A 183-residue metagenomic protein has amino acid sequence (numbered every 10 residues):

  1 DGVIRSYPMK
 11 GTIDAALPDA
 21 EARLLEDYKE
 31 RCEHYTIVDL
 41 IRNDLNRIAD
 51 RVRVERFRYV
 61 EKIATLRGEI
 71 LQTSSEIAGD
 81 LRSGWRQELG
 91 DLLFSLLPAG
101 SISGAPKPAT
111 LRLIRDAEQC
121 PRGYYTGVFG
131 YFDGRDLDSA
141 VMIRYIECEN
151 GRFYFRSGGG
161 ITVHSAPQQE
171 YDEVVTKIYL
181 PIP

Functional and structural regions predicted by a protein language model:
D1-P183: Extended alpha-helical targeting/anchoring segments, especially N-terminal organellar/secretory targeting helices
